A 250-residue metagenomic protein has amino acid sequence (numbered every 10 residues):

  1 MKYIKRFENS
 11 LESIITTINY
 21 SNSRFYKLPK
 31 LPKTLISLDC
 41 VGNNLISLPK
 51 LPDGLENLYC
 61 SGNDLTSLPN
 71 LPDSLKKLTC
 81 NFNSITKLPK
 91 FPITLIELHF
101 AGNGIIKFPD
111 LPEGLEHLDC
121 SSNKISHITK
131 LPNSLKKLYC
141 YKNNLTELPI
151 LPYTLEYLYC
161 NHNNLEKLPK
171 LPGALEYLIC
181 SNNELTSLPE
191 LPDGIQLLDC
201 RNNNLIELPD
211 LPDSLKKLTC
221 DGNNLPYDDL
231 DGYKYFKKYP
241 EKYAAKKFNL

Functional and structural regions predicted by a protein language model:
M1-E12, E241-L250: Short acidic, low-complexity intrinsically disordered linear motifs used for protein-protein interactions
R6-N43: N-terminal segments that cap or nucleate solenoid repeat domains
I18, L38-C40, L58-C60, L78-C80 (+7 more regions): Conserved hydrophobic beta-strand positions in leucine-rich repeat
L28-L31, L48-L51, L68-L71, L88-F91 (+7 more regions): Canonical leucine-rich repeat
K33, D39, N44, D53 (+12 more regions): Asp/Glu-rich intrinsically disordered low-complexity tracts
D199-K247: Leucine-rich solenoid repeat scaffolds
